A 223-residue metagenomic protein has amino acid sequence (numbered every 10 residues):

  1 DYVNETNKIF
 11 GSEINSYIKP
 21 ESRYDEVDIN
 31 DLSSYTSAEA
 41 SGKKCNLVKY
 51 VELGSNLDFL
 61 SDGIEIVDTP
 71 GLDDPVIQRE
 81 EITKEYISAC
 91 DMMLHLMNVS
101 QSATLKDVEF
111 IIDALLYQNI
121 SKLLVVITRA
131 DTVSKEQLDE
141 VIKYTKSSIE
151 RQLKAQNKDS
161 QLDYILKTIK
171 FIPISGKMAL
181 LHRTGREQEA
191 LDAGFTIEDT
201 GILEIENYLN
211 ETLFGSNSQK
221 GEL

Functional and structural regions predicted by a protein language model:
D1-G221: Globular "head" domains of long coiled-coil molecular machines
